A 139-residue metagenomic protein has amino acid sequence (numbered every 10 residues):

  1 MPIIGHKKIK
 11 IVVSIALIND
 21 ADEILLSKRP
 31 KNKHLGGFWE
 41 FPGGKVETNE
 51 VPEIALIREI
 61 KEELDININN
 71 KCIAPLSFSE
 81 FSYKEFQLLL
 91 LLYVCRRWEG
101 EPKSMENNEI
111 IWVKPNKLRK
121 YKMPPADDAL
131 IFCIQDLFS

Functional and structural regions predicted by a protein language model:
P2, I57, N67, L137-S139: HhH-family (HhH-GPD) DNA N-glycosylase catalytic core used in base-excision repair
P2-I24, K45, F78: Conserved N-terminal beta-strand and adjoining loop/helix that marks the start of the Nudix/MutT-like hydrolase domain
K7, A16, K31-N32, E80 (+1 more regions): Short secondary-structure boundary/capping segments
K10-I11, N19, S77-E101, I111: Active-site-adjacent beta-strand/loop module that shapes the phosphate/pyrophosphate-binding cleft
E23-E63: Conserved Nudix-box catalytic region and its N-terminal flanking loop in Nudix hydrolases and closely related
N67-S77: A short coil-to-beta-strand element that immediately follows conserved catalytic motifs
L92-V94, K103-I134: NUDIX/MutT-family hydrolases
